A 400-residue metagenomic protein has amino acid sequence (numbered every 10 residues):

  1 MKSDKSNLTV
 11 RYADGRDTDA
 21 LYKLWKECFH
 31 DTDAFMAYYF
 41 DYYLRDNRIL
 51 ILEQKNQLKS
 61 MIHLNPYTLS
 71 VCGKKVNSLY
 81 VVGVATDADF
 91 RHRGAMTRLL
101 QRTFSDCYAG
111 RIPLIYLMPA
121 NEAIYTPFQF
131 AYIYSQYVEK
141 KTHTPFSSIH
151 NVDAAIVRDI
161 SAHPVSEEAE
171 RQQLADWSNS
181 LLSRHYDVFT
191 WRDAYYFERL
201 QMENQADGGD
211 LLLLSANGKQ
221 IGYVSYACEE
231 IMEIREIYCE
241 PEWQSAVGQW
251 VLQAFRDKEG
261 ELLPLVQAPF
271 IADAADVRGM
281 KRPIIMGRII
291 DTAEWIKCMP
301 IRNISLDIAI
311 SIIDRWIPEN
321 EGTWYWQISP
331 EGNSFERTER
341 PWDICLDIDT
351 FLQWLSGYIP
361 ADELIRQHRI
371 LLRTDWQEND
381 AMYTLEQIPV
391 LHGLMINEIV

Functional and structural regions predicted by a protein language model:
M1-P66, G73-Y80, S147-A194, E229-M232 (+1 more regions): Short amphipathic alpha-helix that is part of the acyltransferase structural core
F40-D46, M202-D207, Q353-L355: Short loop/turn motifs at secondary-structure junctions and domain boundaries
V81-R91, A120, E230-Q244: A short, internal acetyl-CoA/4′-phosphopantetheine-binding micro-motif in the GNAT/acyltransferase core
F90-R102, E242-V251: Conserved acetyl-CoA pyrophosphate-binding loop and the N-cap/start of the following alpha-helix in GNAT-like
P113-T126, P264-A272: Conserved beta-strand-loop-alpha-helix junction that forms the acyl-donor binding cleft
Q129-H150, Y238-S245, Q249-V400: Active-site/acyl-donor-binding loops of N-acyltransferases
Q136-R256, G260-L262, A268, W295-I304: Amide-forming acyltransferase catalytic core, primarily the GNAT-like/NAT-type and related acyltransferase folds
